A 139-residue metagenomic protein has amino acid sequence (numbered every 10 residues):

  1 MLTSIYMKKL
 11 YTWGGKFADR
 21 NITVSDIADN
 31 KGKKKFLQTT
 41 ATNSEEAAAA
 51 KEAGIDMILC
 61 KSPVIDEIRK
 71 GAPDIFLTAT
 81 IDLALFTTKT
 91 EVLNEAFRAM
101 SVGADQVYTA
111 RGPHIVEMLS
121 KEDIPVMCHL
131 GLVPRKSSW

Functional and structural regions predicted by a protein language model:
L2, Y6-W139: Alpha/beta enzyme core
